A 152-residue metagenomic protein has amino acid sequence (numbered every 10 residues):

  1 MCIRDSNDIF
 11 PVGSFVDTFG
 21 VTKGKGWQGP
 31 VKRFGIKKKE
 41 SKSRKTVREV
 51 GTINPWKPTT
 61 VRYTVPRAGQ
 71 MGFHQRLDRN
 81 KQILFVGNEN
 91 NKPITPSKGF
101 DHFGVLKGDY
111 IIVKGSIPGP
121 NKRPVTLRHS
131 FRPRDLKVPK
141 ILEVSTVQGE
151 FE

Functional and structural regions predicted by a protein language model:
M1-I3: Short, small-residue-biased leader/transition segments that mark boundaries at the very start of proteins
S6-F10, F15-E152: Positively charged, low-complexity, intrinsically disordered RNA-binding extensions
